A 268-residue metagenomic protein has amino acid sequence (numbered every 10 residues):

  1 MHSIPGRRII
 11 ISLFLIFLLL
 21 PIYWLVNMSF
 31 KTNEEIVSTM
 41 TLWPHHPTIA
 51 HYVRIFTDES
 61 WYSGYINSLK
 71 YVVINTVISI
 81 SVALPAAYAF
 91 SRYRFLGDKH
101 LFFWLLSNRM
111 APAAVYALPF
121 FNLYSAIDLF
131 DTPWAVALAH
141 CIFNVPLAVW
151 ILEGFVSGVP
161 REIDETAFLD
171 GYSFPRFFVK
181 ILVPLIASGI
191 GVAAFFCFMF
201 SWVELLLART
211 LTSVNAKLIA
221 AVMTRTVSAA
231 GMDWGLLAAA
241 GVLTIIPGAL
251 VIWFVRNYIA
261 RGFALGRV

Functional and structural regions predicted by a protein language model:
S3-V268: A structural signal for multi-pass alpha-helical bundles of membrane permease subunits that mediate small-molecule
